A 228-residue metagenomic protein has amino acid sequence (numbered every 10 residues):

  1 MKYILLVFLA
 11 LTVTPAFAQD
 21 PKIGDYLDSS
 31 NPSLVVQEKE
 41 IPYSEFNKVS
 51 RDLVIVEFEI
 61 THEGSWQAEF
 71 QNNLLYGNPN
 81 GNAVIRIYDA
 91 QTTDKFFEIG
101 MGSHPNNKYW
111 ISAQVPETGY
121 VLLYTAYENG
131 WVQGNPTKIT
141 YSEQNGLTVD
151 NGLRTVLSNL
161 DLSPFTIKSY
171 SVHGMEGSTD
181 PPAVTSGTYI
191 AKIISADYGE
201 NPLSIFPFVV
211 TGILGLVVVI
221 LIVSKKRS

Functional and structural regions predicted by a protein language model:
Y3-V13: Sec-dependent N-terminal signal peptides
T14-A18: Sec/Tat signal peptide C-region and signal peptidase I cleavage site
D28-V115: Secretory/extracellular carbohydrate-interaction modules and structurally similar beta-sandwich "look-alikes"
V115-K138: Short, aromatic/His-centered strand-loop micro-motif at the edge of beta-sheets
Q133-N151: Short tryptophan-centered beta-strand motifs in secreted/extracellular beta-sheet-rich domains of glycan-recognition
L157-G199: Flexible glycan-contacting loops in extracellular carbohydrate-active proteins
A196-T211: Juxtamembrane/start-of-transmembrane alpha-helix segments at the extracytoplasmic/lumenal side of membrane anchors
L216-S228: C-terminal membrane-anchoring or membrane-association module
